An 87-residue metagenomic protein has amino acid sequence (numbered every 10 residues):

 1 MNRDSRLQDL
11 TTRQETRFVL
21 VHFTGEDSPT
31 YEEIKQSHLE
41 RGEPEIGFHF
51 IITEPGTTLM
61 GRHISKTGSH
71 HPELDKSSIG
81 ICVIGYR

Functional and structural regions predicted by a protein language model:
N2-K66, D75: Short, conserved "active-site rim" segments that organize catalytic pockets and cofactor/ligand binding
H63-R87: Active-site-adjacent mobile loop/cap segments within catalytic or ligand-binding domains
